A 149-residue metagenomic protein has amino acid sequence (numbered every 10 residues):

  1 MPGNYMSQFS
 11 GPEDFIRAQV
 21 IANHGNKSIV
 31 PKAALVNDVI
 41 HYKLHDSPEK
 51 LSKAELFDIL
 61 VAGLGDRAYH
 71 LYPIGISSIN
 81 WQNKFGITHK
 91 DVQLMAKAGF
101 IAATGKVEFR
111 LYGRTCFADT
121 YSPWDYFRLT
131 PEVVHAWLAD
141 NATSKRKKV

Functional and structural regions predicted by a protein language model:
P2-F100, T104-K106: Basic helix-extension-helix modules of the SAP/HeH family
L51-G63, A102-R146: Short helix-start
K84, S144-V149: Short, cationic low-complexity segments
